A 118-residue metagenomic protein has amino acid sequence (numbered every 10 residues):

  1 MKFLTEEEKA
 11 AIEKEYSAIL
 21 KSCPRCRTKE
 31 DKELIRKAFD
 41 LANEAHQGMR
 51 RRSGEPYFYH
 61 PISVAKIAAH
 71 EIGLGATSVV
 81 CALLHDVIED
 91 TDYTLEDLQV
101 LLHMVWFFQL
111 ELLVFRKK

Functional and structural regions predicted by a protein language model:
M1-K118: Active-site helical microenvironments for divalent-metal-assisted chemistry
